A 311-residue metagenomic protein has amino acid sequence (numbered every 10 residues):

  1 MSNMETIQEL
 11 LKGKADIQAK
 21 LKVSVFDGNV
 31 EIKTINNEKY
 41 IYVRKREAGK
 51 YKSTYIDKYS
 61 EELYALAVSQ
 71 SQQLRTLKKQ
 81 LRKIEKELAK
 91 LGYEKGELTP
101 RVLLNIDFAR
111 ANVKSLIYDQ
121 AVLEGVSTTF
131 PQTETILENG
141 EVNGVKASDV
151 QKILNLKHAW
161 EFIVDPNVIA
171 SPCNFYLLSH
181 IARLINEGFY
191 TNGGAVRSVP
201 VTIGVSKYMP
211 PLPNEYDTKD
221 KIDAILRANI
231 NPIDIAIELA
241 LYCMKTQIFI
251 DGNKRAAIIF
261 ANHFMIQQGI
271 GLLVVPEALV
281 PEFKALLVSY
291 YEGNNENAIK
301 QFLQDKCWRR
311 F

Functional and structural regions predicted by a protein language model:
M1-Y40, R46-F311: FIC/Doc superfamily catalytic core
